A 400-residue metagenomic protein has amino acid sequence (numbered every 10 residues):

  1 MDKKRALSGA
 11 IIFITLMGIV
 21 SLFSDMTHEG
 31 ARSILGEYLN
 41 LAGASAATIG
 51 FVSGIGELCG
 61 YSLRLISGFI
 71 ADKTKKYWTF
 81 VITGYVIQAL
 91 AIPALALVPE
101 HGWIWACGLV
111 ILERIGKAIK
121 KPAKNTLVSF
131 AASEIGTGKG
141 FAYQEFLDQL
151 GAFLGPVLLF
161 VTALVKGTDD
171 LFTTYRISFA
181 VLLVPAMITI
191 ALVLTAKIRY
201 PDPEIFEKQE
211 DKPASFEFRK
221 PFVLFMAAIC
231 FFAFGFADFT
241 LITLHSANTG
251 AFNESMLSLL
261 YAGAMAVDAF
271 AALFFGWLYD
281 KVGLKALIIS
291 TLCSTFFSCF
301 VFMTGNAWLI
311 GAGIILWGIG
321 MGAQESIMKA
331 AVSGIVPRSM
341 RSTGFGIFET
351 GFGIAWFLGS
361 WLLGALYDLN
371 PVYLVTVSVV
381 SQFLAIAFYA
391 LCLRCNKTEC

Functional and structural regions predicted by a protein language model:
K3-G60, L224-N253, L257-L260: Helix-loop boundary and gating motifs at the non-cytosolic
L22, A91, G102-K120, C230-F231 (+1 more regions): Hydrophobic core of transmembrane alpha-helices in multi-pass small-molecule transporters, especially MFS/SLC-type
L63-K76, A163, A271-G283, Y367: Helix-to-loop junctions at the C-terminal end of transmembrane segments in multipass secondary transporters
K73-Y85, D280-T291: Cytoplasmic membrane-interface "Motif A"-like loop-to-helix N-cap segments of 12-TM Major Facilitator Superfamily
V86-E100, C293-G305: C-terminal ends and interior cores of transmembrane alpha-helices in multi-pass membrane transporters/permeases
I119-A132, A323-V336: Intracellular juxtamembrane helix-capping segments at the cytosolic ends of symmetry-related transmembrane helices
A142-L159, G351-G359: Glycine-rich segments within core transmembrane alpha-helices of 12-TM secondary carriers
L183-I205, F388-L393: C-terminal membrane-cytosol helix-exit motif in multi-pass small-molecule transporters
